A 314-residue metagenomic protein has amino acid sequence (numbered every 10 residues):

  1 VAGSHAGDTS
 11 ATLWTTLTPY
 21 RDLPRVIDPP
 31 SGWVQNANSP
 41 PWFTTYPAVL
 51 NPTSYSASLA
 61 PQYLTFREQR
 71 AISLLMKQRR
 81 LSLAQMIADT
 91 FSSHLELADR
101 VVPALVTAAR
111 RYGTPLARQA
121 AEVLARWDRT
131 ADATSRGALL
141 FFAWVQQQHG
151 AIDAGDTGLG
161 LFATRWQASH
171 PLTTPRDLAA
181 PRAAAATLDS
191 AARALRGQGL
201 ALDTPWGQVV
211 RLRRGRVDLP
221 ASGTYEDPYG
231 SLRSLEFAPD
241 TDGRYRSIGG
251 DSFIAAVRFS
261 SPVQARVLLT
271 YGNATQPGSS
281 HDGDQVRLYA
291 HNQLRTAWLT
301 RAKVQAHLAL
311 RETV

Functional and structural regions predicted by a protein language model:
V1-L116, E122, R126-V314: C-terminal/peripheral segments of proteins
